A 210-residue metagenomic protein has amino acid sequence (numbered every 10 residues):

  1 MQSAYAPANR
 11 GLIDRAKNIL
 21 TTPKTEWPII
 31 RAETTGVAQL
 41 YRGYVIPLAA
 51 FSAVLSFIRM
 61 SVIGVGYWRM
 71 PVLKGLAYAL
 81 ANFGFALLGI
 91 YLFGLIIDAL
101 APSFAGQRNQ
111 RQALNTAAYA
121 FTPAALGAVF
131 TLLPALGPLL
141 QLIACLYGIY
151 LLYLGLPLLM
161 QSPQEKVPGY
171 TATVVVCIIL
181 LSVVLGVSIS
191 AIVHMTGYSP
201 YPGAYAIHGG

Functional and structural regions predicted by a protein language model:
M1-A4, H208-G210: Short, intrinsically disordered, low-complexity terminal/loop segments
Q2-F104: Selected alpha-helical membrane-embedding segments in polytopic membrane proteins
E33, L40-Y41, Y67, A117 (+4 more regions): Flexible domain-boundary/linker segments
T34, V45, R108, P163-K166 (+1 more regions): Solvent-exposed, flexible loop/coil residues
S52-F85, T131-C145, V184-G210: Membrane-helix interface segments in multi-pass membrane proteins
G84-L100, L126, C177-T196: Hydrophobic alpha-helical segments embedded in or immediately adjacent to the lipid bilayer of multipass inner-membrane
I97-V183: Hydrophobic alpha-helical transmembrane segments and adjacent short intramembrane/lumenal linkers of inner/organellar
